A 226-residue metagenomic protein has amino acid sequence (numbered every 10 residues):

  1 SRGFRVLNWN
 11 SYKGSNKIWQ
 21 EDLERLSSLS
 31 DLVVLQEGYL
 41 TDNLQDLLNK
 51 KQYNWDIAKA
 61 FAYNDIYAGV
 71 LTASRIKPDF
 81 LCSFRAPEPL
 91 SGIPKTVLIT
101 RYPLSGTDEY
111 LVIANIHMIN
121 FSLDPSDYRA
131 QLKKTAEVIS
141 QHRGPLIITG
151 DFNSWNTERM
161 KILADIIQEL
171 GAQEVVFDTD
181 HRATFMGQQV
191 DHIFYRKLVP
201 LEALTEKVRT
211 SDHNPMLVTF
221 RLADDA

Functional and structural regions predicted by a protein language model:
S1-K50, A62-Y67, K133, A223-A226: N-terminal, active-site-proximal structural segment of metallo-dependent hydrolase catalytic domains
R2-F4, L29-D31, Q52-Y53, D108-L111 (+1 more regions): Loop/turn elements at helix/coil->beta-strand transitions in domains of secreted/extracellular proteins
G3-K13, C82, E109-N120: Active-site-proximal beta-strand elements of phosphoester/diester hydrolases
S11, G38, I116-M118, G150-F152 (+1 more regions): Active-site metal-binding loops of divalent metal-dependent hydrolases
L32, Q36-Y110, E206-K207: Structured beta-strand-rich core segments of catalytic domains in phosphoester-bond hydrolases
V33-E37, D56-K59, I147-D151, E174-T179: Active-site neighborhood of phospho(di)ester-bond hydrolases with catalytic His/Asp-centered motifs
I99, P103-S105, Y110-V112, S126-T149 (+1 more regions): His/acidic metal-ligating clusters that form di-metal
R101, S140-R143, F152-A226: Metal-dependent phosphoester-hydrolase catalytic domains
